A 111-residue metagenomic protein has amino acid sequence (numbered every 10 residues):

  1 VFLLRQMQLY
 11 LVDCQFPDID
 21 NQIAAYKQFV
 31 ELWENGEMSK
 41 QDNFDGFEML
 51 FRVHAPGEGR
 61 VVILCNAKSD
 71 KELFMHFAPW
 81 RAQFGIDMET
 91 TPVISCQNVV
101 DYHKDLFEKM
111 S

Functional and structural regions predicted by a protein language model:
F2-G59, K68-M75, V93-S111: Short S/T/G/P-rich N-terminal loop/turn motif that feeds into the first structured element of a domain
L32, P79-Q83: Conserved short hydrophobic interaction patches
I63-C65: Conserved RNP beta-strands of RNA recognition motif
F84-S95: Conserved short beta-strand edge segments in small beta-sheet-based binding/regulatory domains
